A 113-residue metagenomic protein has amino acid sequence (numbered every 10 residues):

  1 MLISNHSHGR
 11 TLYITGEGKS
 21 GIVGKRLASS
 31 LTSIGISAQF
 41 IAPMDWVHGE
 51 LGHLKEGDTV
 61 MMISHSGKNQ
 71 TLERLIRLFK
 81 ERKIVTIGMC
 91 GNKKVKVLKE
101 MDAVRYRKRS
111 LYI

Functional and structural regions predicted by a protein language model:
M1-H8: A short, well-structured juxtamembrane/interface segment
T11-E17, G21-I113: Glycine-rich phosphate-binding loops that contact phosphosugars or nucleotide phosphates
